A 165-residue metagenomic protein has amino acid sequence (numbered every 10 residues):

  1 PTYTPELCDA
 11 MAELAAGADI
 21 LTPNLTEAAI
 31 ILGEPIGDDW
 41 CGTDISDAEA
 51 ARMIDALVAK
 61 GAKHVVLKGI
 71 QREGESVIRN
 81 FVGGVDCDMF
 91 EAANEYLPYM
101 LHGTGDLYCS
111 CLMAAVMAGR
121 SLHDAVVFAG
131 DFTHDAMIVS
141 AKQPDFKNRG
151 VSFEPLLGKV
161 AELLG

Functional and structural regions predicted by a protein language model:
T2-M89: Conserved phosphate/ATP/ADP-binding segment of small-molecule kinases
E27, G69-E73, E95-P98, G130-H134: Glycine-rich beta-alpha junction loops
L32, V116-M117, M137: Hydrophobic residues in alpha-helical segments
D88-F90, A115-A129: Phosphate-handling active-site elements
M89-G103: Short pre-catalytic strand/loop immediately N-terminal to key active-site residues, enriched for Gly-Thr
Y99-L122: Short, small-residue alpha-helix embedded
H123-G165: Charged C-terminal helix
